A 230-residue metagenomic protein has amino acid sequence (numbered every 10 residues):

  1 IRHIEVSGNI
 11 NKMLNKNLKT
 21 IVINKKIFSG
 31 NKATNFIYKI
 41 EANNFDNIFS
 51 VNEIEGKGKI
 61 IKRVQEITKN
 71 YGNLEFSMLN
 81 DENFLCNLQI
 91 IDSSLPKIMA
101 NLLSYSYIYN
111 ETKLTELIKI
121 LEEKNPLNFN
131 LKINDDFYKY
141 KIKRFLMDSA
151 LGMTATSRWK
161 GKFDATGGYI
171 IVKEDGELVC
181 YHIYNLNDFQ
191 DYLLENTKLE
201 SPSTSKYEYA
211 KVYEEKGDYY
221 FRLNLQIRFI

Functional and structural regions predicted by a protein language model:
I1-I230: Short, positively charged
